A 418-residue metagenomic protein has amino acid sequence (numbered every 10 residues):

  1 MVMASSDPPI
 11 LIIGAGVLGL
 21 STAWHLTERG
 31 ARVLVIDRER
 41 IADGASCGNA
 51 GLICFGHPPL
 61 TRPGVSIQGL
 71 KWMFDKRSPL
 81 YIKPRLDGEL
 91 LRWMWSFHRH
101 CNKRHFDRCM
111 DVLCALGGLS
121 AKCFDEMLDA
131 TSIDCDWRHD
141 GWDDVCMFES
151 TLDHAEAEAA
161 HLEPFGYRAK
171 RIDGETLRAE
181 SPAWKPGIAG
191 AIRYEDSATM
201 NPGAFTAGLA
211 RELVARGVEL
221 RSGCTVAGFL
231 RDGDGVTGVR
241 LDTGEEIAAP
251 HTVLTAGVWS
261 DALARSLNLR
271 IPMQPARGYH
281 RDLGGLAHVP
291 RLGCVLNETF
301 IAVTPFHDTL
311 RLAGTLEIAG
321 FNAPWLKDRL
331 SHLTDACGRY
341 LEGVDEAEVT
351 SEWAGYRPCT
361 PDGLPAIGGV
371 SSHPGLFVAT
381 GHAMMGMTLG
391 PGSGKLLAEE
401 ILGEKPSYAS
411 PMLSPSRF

Functional and structural regions predicted by a protein language model:
A4-G16: Beta1/beta-strand and adjacent pyrophosphate-binding region of the FAD-binding site in flavoprotein oxidoreductases
P8, R171, L364-F418: C-terminal lid/capping helical subdomain adjacent to the catalytic/cofactor pocket in oxidative enzymes
G19-L20: N-terminal Rossmann-fold NAD(P) dinucleotide-binding loop
T27-G48: Glycine-rich FAD pyrophosphate-binding loop
R38, N49-I53, H57, T61-H100 (+2 more regions): Active-site substrate-recognition segment that forms the wall of the catalytic cavity or substrate channel
A50-I172: Dinucleotide-binding Rossmann-like beta1-alpha1 core, especially the glycine-rich loop that anchors the ADP
R108-A121, D144-H154, A179-E180, I192-R211 (+2 more regions): Short beta-strand to alpha-helix junction loop
D153-F165, W184-T243, I247-P250: Helical element adjacent to the flavin cofactor pocket in flavoenzyme catalytic cores
